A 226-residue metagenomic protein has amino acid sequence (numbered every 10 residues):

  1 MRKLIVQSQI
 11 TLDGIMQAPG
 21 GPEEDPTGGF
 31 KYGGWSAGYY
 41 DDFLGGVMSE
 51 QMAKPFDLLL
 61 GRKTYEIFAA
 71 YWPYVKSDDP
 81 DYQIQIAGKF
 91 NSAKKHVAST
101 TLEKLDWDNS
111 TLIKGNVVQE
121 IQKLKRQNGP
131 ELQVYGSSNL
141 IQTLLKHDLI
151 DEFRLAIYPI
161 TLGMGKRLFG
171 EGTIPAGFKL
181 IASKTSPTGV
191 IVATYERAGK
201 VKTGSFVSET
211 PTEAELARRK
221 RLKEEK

Functional and structural regions predicted by a protein language model:
M1-L149, P159-K226: Portal/gating segments that form or line small-molecule/metal binding sites
E152: Short, conserved catalytic or interaction motifs in soluble domains
